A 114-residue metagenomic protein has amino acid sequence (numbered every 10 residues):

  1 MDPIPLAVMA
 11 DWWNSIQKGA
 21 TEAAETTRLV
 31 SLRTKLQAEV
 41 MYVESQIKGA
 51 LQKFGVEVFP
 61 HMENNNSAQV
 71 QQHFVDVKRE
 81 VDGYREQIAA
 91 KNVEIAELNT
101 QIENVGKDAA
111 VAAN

Functional and structural regions predicted by a protein language model:
V8-L32, S67: Short, charge-rich amphipathic alpha-helices with coiled-coil/heptad character
N14, M41, S45-K48, V75-A89: Generic structural signal for well-ordered, non-transmembrane alpha-helical segments in soluble/cytosolic regions
E25-Q46, D82: Short, charge/polar-rich alpha-helical segments
T27, H61-N65, I102: Secondary-structure edge/capping motif, primarily at the C-terminal ends of alpha-helices and the immediately following
R33-L36, V77, K91, I95-L98: Long, non-membrane, amphipathic alpha-helices that form coiled-coils
V40-E57, V93: Amphipathic, heptad-repeat alpha-helices with coiled-coil/zipper character that mediate oligomerization and scaffolding
L51-K78: Short E/K-rich amphipathic alpha-helical oligomerization segments
Q87, K91-N114: Long amphipathic alpha-helical coiled-coil segments
